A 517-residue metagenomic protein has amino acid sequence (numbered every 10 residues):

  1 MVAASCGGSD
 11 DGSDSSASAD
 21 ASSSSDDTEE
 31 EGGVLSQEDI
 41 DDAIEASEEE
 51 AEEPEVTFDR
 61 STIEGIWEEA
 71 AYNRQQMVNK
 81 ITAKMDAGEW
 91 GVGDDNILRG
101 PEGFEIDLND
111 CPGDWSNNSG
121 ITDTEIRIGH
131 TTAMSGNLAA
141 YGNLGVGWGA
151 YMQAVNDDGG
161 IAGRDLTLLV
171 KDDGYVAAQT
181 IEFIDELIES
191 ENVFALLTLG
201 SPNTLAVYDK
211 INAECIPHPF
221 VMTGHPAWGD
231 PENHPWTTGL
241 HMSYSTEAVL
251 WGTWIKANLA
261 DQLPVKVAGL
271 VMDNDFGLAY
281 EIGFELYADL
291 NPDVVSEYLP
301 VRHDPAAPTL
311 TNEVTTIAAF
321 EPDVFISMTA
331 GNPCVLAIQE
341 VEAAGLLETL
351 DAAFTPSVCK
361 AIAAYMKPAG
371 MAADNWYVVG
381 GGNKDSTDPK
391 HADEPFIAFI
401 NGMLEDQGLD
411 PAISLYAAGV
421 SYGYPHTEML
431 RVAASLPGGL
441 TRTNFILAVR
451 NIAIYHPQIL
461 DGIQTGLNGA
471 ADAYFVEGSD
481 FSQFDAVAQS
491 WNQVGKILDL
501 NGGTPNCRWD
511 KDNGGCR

Functional and structural regions predicted by a protein language model:
C6-A17: Bacterial lipoprotein signal-peptidase II cleavage site
E30-S119, I126, A453-R517: Solvent-exposed, acidic/polar segments of extracytosolic/periplasmic ligand-binding ectodomains
D107-D114, A139-G147, D158-P231, L240-Y244 (+3 more regions): Beta-alpha junction/loop-to-helix N-cap segments that form part of ligand/metal-binding clefts
W115, I128, V146-L168, Q262 (+1 more regions): Signal peptide-proximal N-terminal region of secreted/periplasmic/extracellular or secretory-lumen proteins
Q179, P226-A227, P235-A344: Extracellular/periplasmic Venus flytrap/periplasmic-binding protein
L187-S201, P217-M222, K266-V271, E321-G331 (+3 more regions): Periplasmic-binding protein-like
T238-S245, V341-V420, L498-D499, N513-G515: Extracellular/periplasmic periplasmic-binding protein-like sensory domains
D273, I282-G283, G331-L336, K384-I452: Extracellular/periplasmic ligand-binding modules, especially the Venus flytrap/periplasmic-binding
